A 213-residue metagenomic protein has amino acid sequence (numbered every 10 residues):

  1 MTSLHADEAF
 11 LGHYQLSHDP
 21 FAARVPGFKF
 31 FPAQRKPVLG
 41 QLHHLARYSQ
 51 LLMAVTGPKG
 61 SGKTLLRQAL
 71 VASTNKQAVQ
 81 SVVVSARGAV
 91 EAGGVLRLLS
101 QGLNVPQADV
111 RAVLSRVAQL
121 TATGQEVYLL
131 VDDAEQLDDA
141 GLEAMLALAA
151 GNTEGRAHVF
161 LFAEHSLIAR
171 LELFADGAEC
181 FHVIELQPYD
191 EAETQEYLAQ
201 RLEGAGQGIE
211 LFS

Functional and structural regions predicted by a protein language model:
M1-S49: A short, basic N-terminal segment
Y14-A23, V79, V90-A108, A199-L202: Conserved NTP-binding/hydrolysis module of P-loop NTPases
K36, A112-F162, L173: Conserved Walker B catalytic segment
Y48-A69: Walker A/P-loop nucleotide-binding motif
Q50-L51, K76-S81, Q125-E126, E154-A157 (+1 more regions): Short glycine-/polar-rich loops that comprise or flank the Walker A/P-loop and associated switch/sensor motifs
G57-K59, S81-V90, E164: A short hydrophobic beta-strand->loop->alpha-helix junction that borders the nucleotide-binding pocket of P-loop NTPases
T64-Q80: Walker A/P-loop
V105-P106, L120, G124, I168-S213: Helix-loop-helix "sensor" segment of P-loop NTPases
